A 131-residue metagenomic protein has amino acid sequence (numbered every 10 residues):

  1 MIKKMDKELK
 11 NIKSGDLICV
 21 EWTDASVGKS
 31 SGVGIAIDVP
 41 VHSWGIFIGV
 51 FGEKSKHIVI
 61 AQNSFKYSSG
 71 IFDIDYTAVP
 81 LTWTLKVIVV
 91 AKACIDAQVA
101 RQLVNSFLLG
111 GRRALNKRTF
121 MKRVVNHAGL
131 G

Functional and structural regions predicted by a protein language model:
I2-G131: Conserved RNA-binding domains used in RNP assembly and mRNA/RNA metabolism
